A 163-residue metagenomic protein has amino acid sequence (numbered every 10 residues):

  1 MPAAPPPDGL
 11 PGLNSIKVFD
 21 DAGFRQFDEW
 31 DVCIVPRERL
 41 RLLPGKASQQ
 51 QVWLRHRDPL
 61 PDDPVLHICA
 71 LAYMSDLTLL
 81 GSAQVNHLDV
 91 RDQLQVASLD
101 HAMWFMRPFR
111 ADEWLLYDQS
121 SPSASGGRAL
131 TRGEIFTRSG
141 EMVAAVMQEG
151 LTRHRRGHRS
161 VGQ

Functional and structural regions predicted by a protein language model:
M1-Q163: Terminal targeting signals and extreme-terminal segments of soluble enzymes
